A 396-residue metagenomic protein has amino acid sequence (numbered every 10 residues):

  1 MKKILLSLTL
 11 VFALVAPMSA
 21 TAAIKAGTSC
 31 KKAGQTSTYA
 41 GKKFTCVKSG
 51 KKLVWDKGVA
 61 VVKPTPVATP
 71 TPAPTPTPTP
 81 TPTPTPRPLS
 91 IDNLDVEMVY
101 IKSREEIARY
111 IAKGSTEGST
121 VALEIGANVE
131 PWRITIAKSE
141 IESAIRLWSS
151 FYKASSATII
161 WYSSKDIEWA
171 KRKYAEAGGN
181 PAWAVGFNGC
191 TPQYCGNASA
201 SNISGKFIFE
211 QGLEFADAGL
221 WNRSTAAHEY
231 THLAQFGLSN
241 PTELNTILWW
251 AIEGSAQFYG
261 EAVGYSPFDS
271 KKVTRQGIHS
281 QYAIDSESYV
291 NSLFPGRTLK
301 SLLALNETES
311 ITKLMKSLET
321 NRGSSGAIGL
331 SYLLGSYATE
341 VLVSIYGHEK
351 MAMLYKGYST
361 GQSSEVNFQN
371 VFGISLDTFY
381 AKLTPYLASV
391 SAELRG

Functional and structural regions predicted by a protein language model:
M1-A22: Secretory targeting and sorting signals
A20-T21, A283-D377: Active-site-proximal alpha-helical
A22-S37: Secreted, propeptide-processed cysteine-rich mini-domains
A40-K48: Extracellular disulfide-bonded cysteine-rich modules/repeats
K63-R87: Ser/Thr-rich, Proline-interspersed low-complexity disordered segments
P82-S224, L305-E309, R322, L376-R395: Non-catalytic architectural context of zinc metalloproteases
E130-K138, F215-A227, N245-E253, S325-S336 (+4 more regions): Solvent-exposed, acidic/flexible segments
Q193-L299: Zinc-dependent metallopeptidase catalytic helix centered on the HExxH motif and its immediate flanking segment
